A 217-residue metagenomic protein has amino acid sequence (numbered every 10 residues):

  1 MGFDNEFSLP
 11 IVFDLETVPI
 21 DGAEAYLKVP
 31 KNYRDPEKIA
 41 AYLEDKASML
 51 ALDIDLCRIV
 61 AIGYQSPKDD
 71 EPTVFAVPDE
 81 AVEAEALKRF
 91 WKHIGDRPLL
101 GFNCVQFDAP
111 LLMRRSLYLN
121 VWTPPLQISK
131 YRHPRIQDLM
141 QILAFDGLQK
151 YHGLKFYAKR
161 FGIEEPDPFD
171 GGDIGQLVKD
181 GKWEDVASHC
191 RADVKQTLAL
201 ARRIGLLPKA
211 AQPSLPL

Functional and structural regions predicted by a protein language model:
M1-A86, K92: Conserved RNase H-like, two-metal-ion catalytic cores of nucleic-acid enzymes
F3, S8-L9, C57-V77, D96-S188 (+1 more regions): Metal-dependent phosphoesterase core characteristic of DEDDh/y 3'-5' exonuclease domains
